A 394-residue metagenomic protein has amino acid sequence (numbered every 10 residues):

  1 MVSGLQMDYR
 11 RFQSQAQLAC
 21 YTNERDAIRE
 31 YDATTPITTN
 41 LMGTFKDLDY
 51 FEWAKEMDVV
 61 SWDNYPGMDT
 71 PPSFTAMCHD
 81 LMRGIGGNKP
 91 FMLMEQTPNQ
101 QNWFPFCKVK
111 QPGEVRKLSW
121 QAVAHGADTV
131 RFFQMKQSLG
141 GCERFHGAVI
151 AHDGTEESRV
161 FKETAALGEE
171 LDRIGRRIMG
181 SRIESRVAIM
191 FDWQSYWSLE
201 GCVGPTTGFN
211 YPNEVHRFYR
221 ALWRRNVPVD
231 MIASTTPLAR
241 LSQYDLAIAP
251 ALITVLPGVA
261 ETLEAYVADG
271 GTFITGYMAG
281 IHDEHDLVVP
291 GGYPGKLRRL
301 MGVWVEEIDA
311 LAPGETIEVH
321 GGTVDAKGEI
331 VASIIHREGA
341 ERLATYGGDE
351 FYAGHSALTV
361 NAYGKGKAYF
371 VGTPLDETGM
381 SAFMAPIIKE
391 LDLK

Functional and structural regions predicted by a protein language model:
M1-V59, D63-D80: Polysaccharide-binding and catalytic clefts of secreted carbohydrate-active enzymes
T34, G43, A54, W62-K394: Carbohydrate-binding surfaces of carbohydrate-active enzymes
